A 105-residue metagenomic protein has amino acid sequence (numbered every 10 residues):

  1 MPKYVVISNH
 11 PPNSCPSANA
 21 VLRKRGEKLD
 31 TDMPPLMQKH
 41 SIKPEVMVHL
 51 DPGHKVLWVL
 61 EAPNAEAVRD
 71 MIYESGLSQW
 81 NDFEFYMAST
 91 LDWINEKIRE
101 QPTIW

Functional and structural regions predicted by a protein language model:
M1-K55, P63-M71, S89-W105: Short S/T/G/P-rich N-terminal loop/turn motif that feeds into the first structured element of a domain
S78-T90: Conserved short beta-strand edge segments in small beta-sheet-based binding/regulatory domains
